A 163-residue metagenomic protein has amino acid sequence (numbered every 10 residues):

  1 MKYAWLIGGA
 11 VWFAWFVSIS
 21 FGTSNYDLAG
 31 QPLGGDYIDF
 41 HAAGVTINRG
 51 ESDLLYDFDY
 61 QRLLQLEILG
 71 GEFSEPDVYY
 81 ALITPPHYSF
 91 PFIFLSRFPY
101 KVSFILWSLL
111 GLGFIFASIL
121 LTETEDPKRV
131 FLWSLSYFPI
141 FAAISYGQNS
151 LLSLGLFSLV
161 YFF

Functional and structural regions predicted by a protein language model:
M1, S20, I119-E123, V160-F163: Structural signal for the C-terminal ends of transmembrane alpha-helices and the immediately following loop
M1-A10: N-terminal membrane topogenic signal
W12-L112, F116: TM-lumen/periplasm interface segments of multi-pass membrane proteins, especially the first transmembrane helix
S108, I115-V130: Transmembrane alpha-helical segments of multipass membrane enzymes and assembly factors that act on membrane-embedded
L109, S134-L135, L151-S158: Alpha-helical transmembrane segments of multi-pass membrane proteins
A117, I140, L152-F163: Specific aromatic-rich, kink-prone transmembrane helix
K128-I144: Transmembrane and membrane-interface helices of multi-pass, inner-membrane envelope-modifying transferases
S145-S150: Short acidic/glycine- and proline-prone juxtamembrane loop motifs at membrane-interface regions of multi-pass membrane
